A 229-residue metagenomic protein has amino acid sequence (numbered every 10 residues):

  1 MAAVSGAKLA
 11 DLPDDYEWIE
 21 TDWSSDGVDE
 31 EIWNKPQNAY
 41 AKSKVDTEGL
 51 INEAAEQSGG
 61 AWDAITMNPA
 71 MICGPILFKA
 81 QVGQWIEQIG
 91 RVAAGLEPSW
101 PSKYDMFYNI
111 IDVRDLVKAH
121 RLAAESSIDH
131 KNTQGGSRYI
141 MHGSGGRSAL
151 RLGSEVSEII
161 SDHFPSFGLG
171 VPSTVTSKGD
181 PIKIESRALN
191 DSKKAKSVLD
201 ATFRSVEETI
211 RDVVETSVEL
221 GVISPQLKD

Functional and structural regions predicted by a protein language model:
M1-N38, G59, I65: Conserved Rossmann-fold NAD(P)-dependent oxidoreductase catalytic core, especially the SDR/UDP-sugar
A3-V4, I72-G74, L116: Conserved sequence/active-site signature of Rossmann-fold short-chain dehydrogenase/reductase
D26, W33-A41, K103-F107, I140 (+2 more regions): Active-site rim elements
Y40-E48: Active-site YXXXK catalytic motif of short-chain dehydrogenase/reductase
S58-F107: NAD(P)-dependent short-chain dehydrogenase/reductase
M106, A119-D180, D212, S217 (+1 more regions): Mid/C-terminal beta-alpha module of Rossmann-like enzyme folds, strongest in SDR-family dehydrogenases/epimerases
Y108-L116: A conserved structural motif in NAD(P)-dependent oxidoreductases
V113, G179-D200: Conserved C-terminal active-site "lid" loop/helix of NAD(P)H-dependent oxidoreductases that clamps the redox cofactor
